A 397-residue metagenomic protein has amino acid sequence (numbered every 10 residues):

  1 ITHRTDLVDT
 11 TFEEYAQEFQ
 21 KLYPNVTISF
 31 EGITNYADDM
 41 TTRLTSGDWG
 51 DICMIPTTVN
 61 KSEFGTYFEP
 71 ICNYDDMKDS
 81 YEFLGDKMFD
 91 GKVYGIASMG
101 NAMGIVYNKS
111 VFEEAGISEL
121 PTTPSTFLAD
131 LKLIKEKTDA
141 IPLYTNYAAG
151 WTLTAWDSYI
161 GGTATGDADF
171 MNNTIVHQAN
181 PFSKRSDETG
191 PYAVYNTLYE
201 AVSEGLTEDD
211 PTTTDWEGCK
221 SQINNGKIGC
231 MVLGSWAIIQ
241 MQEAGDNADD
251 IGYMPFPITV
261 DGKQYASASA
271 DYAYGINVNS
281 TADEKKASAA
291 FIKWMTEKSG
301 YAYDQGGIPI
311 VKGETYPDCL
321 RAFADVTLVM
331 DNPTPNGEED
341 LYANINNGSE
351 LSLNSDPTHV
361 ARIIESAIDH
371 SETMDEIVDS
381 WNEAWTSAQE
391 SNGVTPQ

Functional and structural regions predicted by a protein language model:
I1-N60, D76, E119, V260-G262 (+5 more regions): Conserved N-terminal structural module of periplasmic/extracytoplasmic solute-binding proteins
Q17, K21-L22, G91, A115 (+2 more regions): Extracytoplasmic/periplasmic substrate-recognition and gating elements
E31-D39, P124-L128, D210-N224: Short helix-initiation/N-cap motifs at beta->coil->alpha
P56-V106, S110-E113, L128, E136 (+1 more regions): Hinge/lid segment of periplasmic solute-binding proteins
P70-Y81, T163-A193, E243-D246, I258-A266 (+1 more regions): Short, solvent-exposed loop/beta-turn-alpha elements that line the ligand-binding surface or hinge of extracytoplasmic
I96-S98, M103, L128-N180: Extracytoplasmic/periplasmic solute-binding protein
L131-K132, V176-P211: Glycine-centered hinge/linker elements that transmit conformational signals in sensory and ligand-binding systems
S267-A268, Q305-T315, L328-E390: C-terminal capping/gating helix-and-loop segments adjacent to ligand/active sites or protein-protein/ligand interfaces
